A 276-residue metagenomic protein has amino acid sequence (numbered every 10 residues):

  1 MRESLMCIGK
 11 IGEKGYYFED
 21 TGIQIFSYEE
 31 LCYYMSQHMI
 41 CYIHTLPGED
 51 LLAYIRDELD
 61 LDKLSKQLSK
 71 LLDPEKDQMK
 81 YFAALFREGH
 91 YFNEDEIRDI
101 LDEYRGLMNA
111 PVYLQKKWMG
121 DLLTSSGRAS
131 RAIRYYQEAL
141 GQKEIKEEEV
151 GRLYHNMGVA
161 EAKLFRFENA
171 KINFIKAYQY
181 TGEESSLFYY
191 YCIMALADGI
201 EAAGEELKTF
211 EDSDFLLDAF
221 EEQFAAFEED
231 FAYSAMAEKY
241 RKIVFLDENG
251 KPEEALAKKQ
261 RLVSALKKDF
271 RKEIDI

Functional and structural regions predicted by a protein language model:
M1-V112: Long, contiguous interaction/recruitment modules in multidomain scaffold/adaptor proteins
S126, L164, A197-D198: Structural motif corresponding to the intra-repeat A-B loop/turn of tetratricopeptide repeats
